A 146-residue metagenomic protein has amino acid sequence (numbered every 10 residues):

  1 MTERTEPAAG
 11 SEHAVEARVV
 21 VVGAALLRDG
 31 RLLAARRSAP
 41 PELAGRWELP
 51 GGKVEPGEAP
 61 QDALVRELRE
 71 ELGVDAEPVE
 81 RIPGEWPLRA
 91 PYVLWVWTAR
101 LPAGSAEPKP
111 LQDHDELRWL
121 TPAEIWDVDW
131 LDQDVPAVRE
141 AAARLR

Functional and structural regions predicted by a protein language model:
T2, D75, R144-R146: HhH-family (HhH-GPD) DNA N-glycosylase catalytic core used in base-excision repair
T2-L33, K53: Conserved N-terminal beta-strand and adjoining loop/helix that marks the start of the Nudix/MutT-like hydrolase domain
E12, R81-P87: Short, solvent-exposed loop/turn elements at beta->coil junctions and helix N-caps that rim active or binding pockets
V20-V22, G30, Y92-W95, D115: Change "...and in nucleic-acid phosphodiester-cleaving endonucleases..." to "...and in nucleic-acid processing enzymes
A24, A39, E85-W86, E107-L111: Short secondary-structure boundary/capping segments
L27-L32, P40, E55-P56, V74 (+1 more regions): Short, charged/polar surface micro-motifs in flexible loops or helix N-caps
R31-E70: Conserved Nudix-box catalytic region and its N-terminal flanking loop in Nudix hydrolases and closely related
D75-A76, E85-P108, R118-E124, D134 (+1 more regions): Active-site-adjacent beta-strand/loop module that shapes the phosphate/pyrophosphate-binding cleft
